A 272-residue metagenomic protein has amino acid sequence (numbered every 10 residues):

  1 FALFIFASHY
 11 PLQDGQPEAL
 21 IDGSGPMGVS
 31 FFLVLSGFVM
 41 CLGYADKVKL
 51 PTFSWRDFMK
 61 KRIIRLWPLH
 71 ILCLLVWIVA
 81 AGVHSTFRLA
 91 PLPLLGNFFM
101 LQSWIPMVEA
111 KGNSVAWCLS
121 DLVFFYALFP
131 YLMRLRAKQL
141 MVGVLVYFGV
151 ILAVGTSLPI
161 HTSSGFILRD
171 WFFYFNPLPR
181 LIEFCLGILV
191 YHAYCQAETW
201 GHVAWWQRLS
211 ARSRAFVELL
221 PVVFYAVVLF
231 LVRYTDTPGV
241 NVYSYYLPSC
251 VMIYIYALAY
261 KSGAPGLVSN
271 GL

Functional and structural regions predicted by a protein language model:
F1, D22, V29, L35 (+5 more regions): Hydrophobic alpha-helical transmembrane segments of polytopic
L3-P11, V79, L101-W104, Y147-I160 (+1 more regions): Aromatic-anchored segments of alpha-helical transmembrane domains
Q13-G23, Y234-P238: Short, hydrophobic transmembrane alpha-helix segments
M27, L50-W55, A90-P91, A137-G143 (+1 more regions): Membrane-helix interface segments
F38-D46, W77, F125, F129-A137 (+2 more regions): Hydrophobic transmembrane alpha-helices
C41-G43, F53-K60, R65-D121, I151-P177 (+2 more regions): Membrane-interface helix-loop-helix regions
V123-L152, H192-V217: Solvent-exposed interhelical
R180, F184, A215-L272: Alpha-helical transmembrane segments of multi-pass integral membrane proteins
